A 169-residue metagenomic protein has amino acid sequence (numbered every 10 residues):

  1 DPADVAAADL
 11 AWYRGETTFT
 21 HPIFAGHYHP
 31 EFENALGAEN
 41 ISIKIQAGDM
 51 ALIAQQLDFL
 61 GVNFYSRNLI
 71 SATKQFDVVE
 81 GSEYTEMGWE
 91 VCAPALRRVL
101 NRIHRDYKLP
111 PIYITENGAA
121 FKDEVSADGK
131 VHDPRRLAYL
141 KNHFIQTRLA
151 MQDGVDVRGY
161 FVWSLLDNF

Functional and structural regions predicted by a protein language model:
D1-F169: Active-site region of glycoside hydrolase catalytic domains
